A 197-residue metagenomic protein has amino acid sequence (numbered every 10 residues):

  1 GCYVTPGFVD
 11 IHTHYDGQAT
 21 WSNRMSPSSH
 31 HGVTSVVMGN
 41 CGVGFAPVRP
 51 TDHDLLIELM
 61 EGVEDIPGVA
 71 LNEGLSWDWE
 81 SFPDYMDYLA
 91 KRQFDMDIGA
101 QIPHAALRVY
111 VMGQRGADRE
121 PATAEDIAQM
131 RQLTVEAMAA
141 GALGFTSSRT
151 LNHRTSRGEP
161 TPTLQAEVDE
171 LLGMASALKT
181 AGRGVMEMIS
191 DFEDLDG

Functional and structural regions predicted by a protein language model:
G1, I102, A106, R149-L151: Short, small-residue-rich loop/turn micro-motifs
C2-P6, V111-Q114, L151-T155: A short alpha-helix capping/helix-coil boundary motif
Y3-P27: Di-metal (Zn2+ and/or Mg2+/Mn2+) metal-binding site signature of metallo-dependent hydrolases with the MBL/beta-CASP
F8-D10, L71, A117-R119, E159-P160: A short, structure-level motif marking secondary-structure boundaries and short turns
T13-Y15, L75, T123, L164: A generic secondary-structure micro-motif detector that highlights 1-2 residue hydrophobic/ambivalent hotspots embedded
D16, V43-P47, A106-V109, N152-R157 (+1 more regions): Flexible loop/turn segments at secondary-structure boundaries
W21-G144: Divalent-metal coordination cores built from histidine and acidic residues
P83-F94, R119-G197: Histidine/acidic residue-rich metal-binding segments in metalloenzymes
